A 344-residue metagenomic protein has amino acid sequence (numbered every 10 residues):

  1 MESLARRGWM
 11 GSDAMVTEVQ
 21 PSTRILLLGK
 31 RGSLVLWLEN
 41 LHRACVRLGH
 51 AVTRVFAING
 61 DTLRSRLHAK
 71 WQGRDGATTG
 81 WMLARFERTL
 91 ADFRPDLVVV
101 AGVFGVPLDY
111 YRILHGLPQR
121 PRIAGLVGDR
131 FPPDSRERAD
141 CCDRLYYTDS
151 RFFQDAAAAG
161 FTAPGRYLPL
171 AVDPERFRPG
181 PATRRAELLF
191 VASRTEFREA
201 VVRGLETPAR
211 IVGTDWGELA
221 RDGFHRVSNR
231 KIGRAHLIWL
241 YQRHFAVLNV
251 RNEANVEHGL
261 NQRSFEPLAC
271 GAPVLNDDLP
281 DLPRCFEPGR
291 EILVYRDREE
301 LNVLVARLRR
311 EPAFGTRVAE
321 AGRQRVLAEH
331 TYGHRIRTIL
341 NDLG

Functional and structural regions predicted by a protein language model:
E2-L4: Extreme N-terminal basic, low-complexity initiation segments that serve as generic localization/processing leaders
G8-R85, F93, A101-Y111, D134-P288: Nucleotide-sugar donor-binding catalytic core of glycosyltransferases
L48, R309-N341: A charged, aromatic-enriched C-terminal amphipathic alpha-helix characteristic of glycosyltransferases across folds
G102, L114-R130: Active-site proximal beta-strand in glycosyltransferases
I292-R298, R307-P312: Conserved acidic donor-binding segment of nucleotide-sugar-dependent glycosyltransferases
